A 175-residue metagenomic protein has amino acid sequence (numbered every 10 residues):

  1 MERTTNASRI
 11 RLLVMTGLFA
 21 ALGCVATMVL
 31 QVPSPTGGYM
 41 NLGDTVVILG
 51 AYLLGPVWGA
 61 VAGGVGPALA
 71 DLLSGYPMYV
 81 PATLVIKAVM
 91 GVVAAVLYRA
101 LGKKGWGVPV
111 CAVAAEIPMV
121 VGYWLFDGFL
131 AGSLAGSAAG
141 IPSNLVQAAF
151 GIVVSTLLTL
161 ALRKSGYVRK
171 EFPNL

Functional and structural regions predicted by a protein language model:
M1-L175: Loop-helix junctions at membrane interfaces
